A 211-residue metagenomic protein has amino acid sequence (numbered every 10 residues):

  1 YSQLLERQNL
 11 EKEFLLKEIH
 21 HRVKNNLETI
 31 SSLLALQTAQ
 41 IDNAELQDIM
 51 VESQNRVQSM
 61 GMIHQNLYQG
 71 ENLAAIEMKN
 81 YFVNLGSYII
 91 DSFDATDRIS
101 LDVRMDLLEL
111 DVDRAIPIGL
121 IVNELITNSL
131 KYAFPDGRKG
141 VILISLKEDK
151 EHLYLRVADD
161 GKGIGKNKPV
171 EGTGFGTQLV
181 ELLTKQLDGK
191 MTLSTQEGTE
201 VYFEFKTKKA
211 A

Functional and structural regions predicted by a protein language model:
Y1-S2, E6-N9, E13-L16, H20 (+5 more regions): Amphipathic, heptad-repeat alpha-helical coiled-coil "signal-transmission/dimerization" linkers that couple sensory
R7-L16, H20, D42, A74 (+2 more regions): Conserved short strand/loop->alpha-helix "switch" segment adjacent to the catalytic nucleotide/phosphoryl-transfer site
N9-L10, L34-L46, E71-N72: Short acidic helix/loop segment immediately C-terminal to the autophosphorylated histidine in two-component histidine
V51-Q58, M62, A75-S92, K147: Short beta-to-alpha transition helix within the HATPase_c
K139-E151: Short beta-strand/loop element within the Bergerat-fold HATPase_c
H152-T177: Glycine-rich/acidic phosphate-handling loop/turn and adjacent ATP-lid/helix of nucleotide-binding kinase/ATPase domains
L187-S194: Glycine-rich ATP-binding loops of the HATPase_c
